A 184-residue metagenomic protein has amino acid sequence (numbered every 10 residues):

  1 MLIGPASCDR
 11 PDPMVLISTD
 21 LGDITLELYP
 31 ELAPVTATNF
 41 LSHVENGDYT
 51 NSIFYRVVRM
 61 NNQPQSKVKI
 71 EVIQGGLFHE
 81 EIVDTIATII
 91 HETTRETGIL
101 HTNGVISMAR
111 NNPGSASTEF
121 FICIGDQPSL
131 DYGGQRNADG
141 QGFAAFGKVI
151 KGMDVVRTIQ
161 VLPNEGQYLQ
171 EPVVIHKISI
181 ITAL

Functional and structural regions predicted by a protein language model:
L2-L184: Cyclophilin-like peptidyl-prolyl cis-trans isomerases
